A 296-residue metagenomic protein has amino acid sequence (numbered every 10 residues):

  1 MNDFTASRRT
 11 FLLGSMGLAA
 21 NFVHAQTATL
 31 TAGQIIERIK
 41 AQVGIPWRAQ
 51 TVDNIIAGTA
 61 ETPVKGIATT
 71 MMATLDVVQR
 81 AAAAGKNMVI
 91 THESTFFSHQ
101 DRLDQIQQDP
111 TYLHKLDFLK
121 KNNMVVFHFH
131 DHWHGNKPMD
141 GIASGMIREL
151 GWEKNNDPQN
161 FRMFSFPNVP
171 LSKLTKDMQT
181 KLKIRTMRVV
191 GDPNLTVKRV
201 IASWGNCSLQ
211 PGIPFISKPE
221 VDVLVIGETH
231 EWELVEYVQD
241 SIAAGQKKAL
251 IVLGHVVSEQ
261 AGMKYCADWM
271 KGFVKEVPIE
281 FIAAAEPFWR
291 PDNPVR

Functional and structural regions predicted by a protein language model:
N2-R296: Hydrophobic structural segments
